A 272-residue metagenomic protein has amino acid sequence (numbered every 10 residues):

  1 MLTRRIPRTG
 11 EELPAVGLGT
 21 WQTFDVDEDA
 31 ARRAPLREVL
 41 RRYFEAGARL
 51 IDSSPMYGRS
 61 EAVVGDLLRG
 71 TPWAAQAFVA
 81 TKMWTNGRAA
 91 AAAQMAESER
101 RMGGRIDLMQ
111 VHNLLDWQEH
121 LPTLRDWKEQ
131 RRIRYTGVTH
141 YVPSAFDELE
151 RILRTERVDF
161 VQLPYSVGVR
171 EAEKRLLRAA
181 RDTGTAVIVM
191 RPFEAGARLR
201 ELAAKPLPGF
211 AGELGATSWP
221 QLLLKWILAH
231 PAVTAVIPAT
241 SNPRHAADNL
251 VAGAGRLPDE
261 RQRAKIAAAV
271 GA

Functional and structural regions predicted by a protein language model:
M1-A77: N-terminal binding-site loop/beta-alpha segment at the start of enzyme catalytic domains that lines or forms
I6, L18, Y43, I51 (+10 more regions): Conserved, mostly hydrophobic/aromatic
W21-A34, A80-A89, T139, L207-L214: Active-site mouth loops of central-metabolism enzymes
Q22, P55-Y57, M83-T85, L115 (+4 more regions): Active-site-proximal loop/turn and secondary-structure-junction residues that shape catalytic pockets, frequently
D27-A31, R41, E45, T85-R175 (+2 more regions): Glycine/proline-rich, positively charged, aromatic-decorated active-site loop/lid region on the catalytic face
F44, R157-F160, R175-A272: Structured C-terminal cap/extension of enzyme domains
M56-Y57, P72-A89, N113: Structural motif corresponding to the early beta-alpha repeats
A62, T71-F78, R131-Y135, A180-A186 (+1 more regions): Short acidic, glycine/proline-enriched helix-loop-strand junctions
